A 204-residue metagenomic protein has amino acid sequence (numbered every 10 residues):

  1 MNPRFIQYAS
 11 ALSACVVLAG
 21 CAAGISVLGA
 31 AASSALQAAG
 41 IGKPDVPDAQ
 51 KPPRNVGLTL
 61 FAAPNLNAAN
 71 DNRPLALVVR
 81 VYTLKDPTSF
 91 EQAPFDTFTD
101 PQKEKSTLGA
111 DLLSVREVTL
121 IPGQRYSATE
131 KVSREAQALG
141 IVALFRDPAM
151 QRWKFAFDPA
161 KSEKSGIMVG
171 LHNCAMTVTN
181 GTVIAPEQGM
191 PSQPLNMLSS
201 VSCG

Functional and structural regions predicted by a protein language model:
M1-G24: Sec-dependent bacterial lipoprotein signal peptides
V17-K43: Bacterial Sec signal peptide processing site at the extreme N-terminus
A38-V56: N-terminal low-complexity, Pro/Thr/Ser-rich intrinsically disordered segments that act as propeptides or flexible
D48-P52, K131-A136, K161-E163: A short, structured loop/turn motif at beta-sheet edges
L58-N70: Short amphipathic, basic-aromatic surface patches that mediate peripheral association with negatively charged
D71-R80: Short coil-to-beta strand junction motifs in C2/discoidin
V81-R152: Mid-length scaffold segments of soluble, non-membrane domains
A156-F157, E163-G204: Glycine-rich, aromatic-bearing surface loops/beta-hairpins
